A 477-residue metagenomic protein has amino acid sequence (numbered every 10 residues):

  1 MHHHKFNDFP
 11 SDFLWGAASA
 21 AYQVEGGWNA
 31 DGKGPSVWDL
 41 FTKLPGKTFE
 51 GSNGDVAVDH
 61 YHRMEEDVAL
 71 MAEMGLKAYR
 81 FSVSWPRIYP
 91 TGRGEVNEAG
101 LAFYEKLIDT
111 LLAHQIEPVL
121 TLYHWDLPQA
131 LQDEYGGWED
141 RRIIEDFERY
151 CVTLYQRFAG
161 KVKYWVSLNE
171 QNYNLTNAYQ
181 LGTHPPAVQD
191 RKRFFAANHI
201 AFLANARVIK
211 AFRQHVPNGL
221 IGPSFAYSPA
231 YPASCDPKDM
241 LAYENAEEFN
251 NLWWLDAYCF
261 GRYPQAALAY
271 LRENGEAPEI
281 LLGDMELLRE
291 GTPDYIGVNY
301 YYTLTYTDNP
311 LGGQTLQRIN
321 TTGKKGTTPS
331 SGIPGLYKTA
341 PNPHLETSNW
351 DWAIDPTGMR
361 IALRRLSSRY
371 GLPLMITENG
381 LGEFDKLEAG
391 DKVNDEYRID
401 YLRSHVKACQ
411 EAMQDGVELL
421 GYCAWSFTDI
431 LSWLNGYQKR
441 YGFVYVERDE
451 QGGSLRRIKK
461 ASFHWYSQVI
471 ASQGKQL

Functional and structural regions predicted by a protein language model:
H2-T48, A72, T91-R93, L101-L477: Active-site region of glycoside hydrolase catalytic domains
D12-L14, Y61, A78: A common structural microfeature
F49-R63, E139-R141: Active-site mouth loops of central-metabolism enzymes
H60-A69, P90, G100: Internal amphipathic alpha-helical repeat/solenoid segments
R63-S84, G291-Y295: Catalytic domains of carbohydrate-active enzymes, especially glycoside hydrolases
V83-V96: Glycine-rich, proline-tolerant flexible connector loops at the mouths of alpha/beta enzymes
